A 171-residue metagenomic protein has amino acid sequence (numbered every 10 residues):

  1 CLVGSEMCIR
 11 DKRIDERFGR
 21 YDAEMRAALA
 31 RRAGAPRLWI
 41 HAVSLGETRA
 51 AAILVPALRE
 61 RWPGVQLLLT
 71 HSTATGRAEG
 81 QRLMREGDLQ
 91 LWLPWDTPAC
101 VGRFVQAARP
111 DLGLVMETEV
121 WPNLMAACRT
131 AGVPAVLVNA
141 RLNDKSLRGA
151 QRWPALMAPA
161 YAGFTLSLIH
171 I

Functional and structural regions predicted by a protein language model:
C1-C8, I171: Short, small-residue-biased leader/transition segments that mark boundaries at the very start of proteins
K12-I169: Active-site and donor-binding regions of nucleotide-sugar-utilizing enzymes
